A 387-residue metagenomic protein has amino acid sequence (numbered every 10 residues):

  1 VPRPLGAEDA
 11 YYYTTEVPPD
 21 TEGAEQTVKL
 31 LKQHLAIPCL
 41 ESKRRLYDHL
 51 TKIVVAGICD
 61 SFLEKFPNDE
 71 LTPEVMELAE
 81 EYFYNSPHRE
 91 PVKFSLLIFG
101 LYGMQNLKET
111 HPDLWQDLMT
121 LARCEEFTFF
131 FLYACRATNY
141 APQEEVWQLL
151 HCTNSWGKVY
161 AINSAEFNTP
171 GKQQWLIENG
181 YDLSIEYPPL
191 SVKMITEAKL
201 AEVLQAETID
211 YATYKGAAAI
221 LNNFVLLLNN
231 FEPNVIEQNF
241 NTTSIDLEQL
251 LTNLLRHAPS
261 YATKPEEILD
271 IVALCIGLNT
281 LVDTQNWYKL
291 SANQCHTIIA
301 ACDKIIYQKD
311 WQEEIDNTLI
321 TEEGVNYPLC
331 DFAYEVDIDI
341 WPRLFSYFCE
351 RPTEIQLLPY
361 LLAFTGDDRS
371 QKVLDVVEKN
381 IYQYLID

Functional and structural regions predicted by a protein language model:
V1-L46, T51-F62, L71-T72, I195-I386: Long internal repeat-built scaffold domains in very large eukaryotic proteins
V55-I58, S86-F94, H111, A122-F130 (+5 more regions): Generic helix N-cap/helix-start motif at coil->alpha-helix transitions
D69-A137: Well-ordered mid-protein domain cores that form the structural environment of catalytic cofactors
L78-S86, L114-C124, A134, E145-T153 (+7 more regions): Alpha-solenoid HEAT/Armadillo-like helical repeat scaffolds in large eukaryotic proteins
L97, Y133, N163, V192-M194 (+2 more regions): Residue-level signature of alpha-solenoid helical repeat scaffolds
Y102-H111, P142-V146, G171-I177, P188 (+4 more regions): Flexible loop/turn segments at the boundaries of HEAT repeats in alpha-solenoid HEAT proteins
R136-A137, S164-N168, L254-T263: Charged/polar, low-hydrophobicity segments characteristic of intrinsically disordered regions and flexible loops
F167-A206: Eukaryotic acidic, Ser/Thr-rich intrinsically disordered low-complexity regions
